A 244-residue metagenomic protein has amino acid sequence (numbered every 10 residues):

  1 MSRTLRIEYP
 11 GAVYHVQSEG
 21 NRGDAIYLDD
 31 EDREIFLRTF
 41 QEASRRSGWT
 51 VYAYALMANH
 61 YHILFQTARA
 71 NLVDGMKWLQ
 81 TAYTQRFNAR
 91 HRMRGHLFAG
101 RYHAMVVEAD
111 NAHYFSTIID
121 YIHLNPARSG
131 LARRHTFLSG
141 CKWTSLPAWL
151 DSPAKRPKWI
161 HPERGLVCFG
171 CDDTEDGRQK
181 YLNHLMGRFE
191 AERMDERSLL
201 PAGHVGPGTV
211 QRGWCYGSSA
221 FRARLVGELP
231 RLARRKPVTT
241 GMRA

Functional and structural regions predicted by a protein language model:
M1-A53, M57, Q66-A244: Short Pro-Cys-Gly-centered "Cys-loop" motif that presents a nucleophilic cysteine in a tight turn
H62-L64: N-terminal functional module of multi-domain proteins
